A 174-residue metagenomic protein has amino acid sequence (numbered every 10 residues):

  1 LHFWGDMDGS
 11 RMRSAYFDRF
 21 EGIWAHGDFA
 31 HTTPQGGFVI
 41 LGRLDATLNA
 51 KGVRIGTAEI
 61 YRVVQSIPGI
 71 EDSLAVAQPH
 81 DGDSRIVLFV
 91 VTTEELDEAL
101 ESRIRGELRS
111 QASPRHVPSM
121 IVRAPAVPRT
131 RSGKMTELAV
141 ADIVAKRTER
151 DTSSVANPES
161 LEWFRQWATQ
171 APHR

Functional and structural regions predicted by a protein language model:
L1, L48-N49, A145-K146: A short local loop/turn or secondary-structure capping micro-motif enriched for an aromatic residue
L1-F20, G37, I55, T148-E149: Conserved ATP/PPi-binding loop(s) of AMP-dependent carboxylate-activating enzymes
R11, G22-H116, G133-M135, A139-D142 (+2 more regions): AMP-binding/adenylate-forming catalytic core of the ANL superfamily
D81, I121-R131: Short proline/glycine- and acidic-rich turn/helix-capping motifs at secondary-structure junctions
P128, I143-R174: Acidic/polar alpha-helix N-cap and adjacent early helical turns within long charge-rich amphipathic helices/linkers
